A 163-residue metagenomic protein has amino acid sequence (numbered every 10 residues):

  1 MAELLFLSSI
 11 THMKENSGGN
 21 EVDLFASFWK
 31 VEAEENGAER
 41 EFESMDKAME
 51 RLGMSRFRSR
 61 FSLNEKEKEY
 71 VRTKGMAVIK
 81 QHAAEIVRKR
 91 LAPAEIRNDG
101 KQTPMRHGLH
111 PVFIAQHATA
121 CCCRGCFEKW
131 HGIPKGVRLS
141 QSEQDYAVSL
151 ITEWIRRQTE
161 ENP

Functional and structural regions predicted by a protein language model:
E3, Q81-K89, G125-K129, E153: Short, hydrophobic/amphipathic alpha-helical patches that form generic packing surfaces within helical domains
F6-K14, G19-L63: N-terminal leader/targeting peptides and immediately adjacent processing regions
E50-T103: The feature represents the first ordered module of a protein
D99-T119: Immediate flanking context of iron-sulfur cluster ligation sites
G125-E143: Iron-sulfur (Fe-S) cluster-binding segments and ferredoxin-like electron-carrier domains, especially [2Fe-2S]
Y146-P163: Short Fe-S-cluster ligation motifs
